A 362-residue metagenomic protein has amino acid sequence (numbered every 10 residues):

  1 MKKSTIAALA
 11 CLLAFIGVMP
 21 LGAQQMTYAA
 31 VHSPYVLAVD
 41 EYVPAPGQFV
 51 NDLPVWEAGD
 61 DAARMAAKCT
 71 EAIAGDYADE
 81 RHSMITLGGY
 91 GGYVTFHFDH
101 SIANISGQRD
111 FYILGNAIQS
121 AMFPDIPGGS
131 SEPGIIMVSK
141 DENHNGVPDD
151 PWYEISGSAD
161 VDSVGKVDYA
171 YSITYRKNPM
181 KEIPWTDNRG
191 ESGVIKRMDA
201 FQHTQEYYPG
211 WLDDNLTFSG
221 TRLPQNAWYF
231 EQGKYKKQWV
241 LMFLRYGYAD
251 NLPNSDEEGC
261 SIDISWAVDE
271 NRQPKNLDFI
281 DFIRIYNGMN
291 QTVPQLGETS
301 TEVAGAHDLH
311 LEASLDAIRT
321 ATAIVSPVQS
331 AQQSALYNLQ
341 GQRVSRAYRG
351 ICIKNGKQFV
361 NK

Functional and structural regions predicted by a protein language model:
M1-L9: Bacterial N-terminal signal peptides that target proteins for export
L9-P20: Bacterial N-terminal signal peptides
A23-Q24, Q342: Boundary of Sec targeting at the N-terminus
Q24-E132, G157-T320: A domain-level signal for the mature, folded cores of soluble proteins
D125-P127, E142-P151, G165: Acidic, glycine-anchored loop motifs typical of Ca2+
M137-D141: Predominantly extracellular/luminal cell-surface or secreted proteins
A317-Q340: Residue-level detector of functionally pivotal "anchor" positions at catalytic/ligand-binding pockets or at interdomain
I351-K362: C-terminal tail/sorting-segment detector
